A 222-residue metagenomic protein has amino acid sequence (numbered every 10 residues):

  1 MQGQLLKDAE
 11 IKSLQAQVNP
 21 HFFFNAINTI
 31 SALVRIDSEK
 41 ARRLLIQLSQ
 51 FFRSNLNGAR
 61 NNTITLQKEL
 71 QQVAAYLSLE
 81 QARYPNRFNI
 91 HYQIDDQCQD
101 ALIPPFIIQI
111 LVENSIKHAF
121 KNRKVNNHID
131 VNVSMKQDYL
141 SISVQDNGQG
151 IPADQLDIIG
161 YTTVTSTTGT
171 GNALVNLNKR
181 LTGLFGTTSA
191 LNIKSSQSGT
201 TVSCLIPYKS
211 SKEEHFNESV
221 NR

Functional and structural regions predicted by a protein language model:
M1-K194, T200-T201: Two-component histidine phosphotransfer core
T200-Y208: Short C-terminal beta-strand
K209-E214: Short, charged/polar, Gly/Pro-enriched secondary-structure boundary elements
H215-R222: Intrinsically disordered, low-complexity acidic/proline-/asparagine-rich linker or regulatory tail/stalk regions
